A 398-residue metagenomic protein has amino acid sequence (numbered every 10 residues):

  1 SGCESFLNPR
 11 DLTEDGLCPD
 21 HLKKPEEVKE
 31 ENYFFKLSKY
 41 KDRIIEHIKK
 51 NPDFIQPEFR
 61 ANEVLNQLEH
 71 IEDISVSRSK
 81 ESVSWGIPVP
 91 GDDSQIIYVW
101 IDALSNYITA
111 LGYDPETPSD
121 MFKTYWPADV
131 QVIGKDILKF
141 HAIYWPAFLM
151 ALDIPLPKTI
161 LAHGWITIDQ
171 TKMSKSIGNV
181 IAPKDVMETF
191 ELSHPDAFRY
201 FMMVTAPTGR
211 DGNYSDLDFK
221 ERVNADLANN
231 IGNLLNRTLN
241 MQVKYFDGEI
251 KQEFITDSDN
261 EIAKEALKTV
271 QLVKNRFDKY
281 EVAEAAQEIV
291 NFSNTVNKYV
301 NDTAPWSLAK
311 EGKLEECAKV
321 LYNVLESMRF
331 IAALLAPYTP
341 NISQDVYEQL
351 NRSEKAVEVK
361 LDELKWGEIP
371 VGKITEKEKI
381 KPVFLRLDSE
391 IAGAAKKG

Functional and structural regions predicted by a protein language model:
S1-C3, G164-I166, D218, K251-D259 (+2 more regions): A glycine-rich phosphate-binding loop feature that marks nucleotide/adenosyl-phosphate handling sites
S1-G2, N8-L12, C18-H21, N275 (+2 more regions): Basic, alpha-helical terminal appendages of large translation-related enzymes
L17-K244, Q287-I289: Structured secondary-structure scaffolds
S94, Y98, P195, E221-G232 (+4 more regions): Amphipathic, non-membrane alpha-helical segments in soluble helical-bundle scaffolds
T117, F246-F254, D345: Short, glycine/acidic-rich hinge or "gate" loops at secondary-structure transitions that mediate conformational
L138, M202-G209, S215-D218, M241-Q252 (+3 more regions): Active-site-proximal binding-pocket segments
I166-M173, A225, I255-K268, N351-L364: Short, mixed-charge aromatic SLiMs
